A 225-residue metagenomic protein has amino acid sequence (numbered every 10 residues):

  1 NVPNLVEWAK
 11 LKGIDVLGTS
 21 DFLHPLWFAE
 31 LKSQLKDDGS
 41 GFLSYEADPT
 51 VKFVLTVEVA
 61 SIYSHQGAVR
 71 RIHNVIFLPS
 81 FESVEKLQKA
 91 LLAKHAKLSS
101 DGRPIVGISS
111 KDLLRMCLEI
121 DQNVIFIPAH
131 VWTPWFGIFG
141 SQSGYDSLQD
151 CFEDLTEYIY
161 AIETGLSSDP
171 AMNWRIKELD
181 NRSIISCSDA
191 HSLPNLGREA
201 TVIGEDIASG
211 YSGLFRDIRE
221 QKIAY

Functional and structural regions predicted by a protein language model:
N1-A9, L148-C151: Short, acidic/polar
V6-W27, I125-I127: Divalent metal-dependent hydrolysis catalytic cores, especially in the metallo-beta-lactamase
W8-A9, C117, I176-K177: Generic structural signal for hydrophobic
F22, V59, V131, L166 (+1 more regions): Active-site metal-binding loops of divalent metal-dependent hydrolases
F28-K32, F136-S143, W174-R175, P194-E205: Histidine/acidic-residue-rich catalytic or RNA/ligand-binding cores of hydrolases and nuclease-related proteins
A29-Y160: Extended substrate/RNA-proximal surfaces in nucleic-acid metabolism proteins
R103, H191-P194, I203-Y225: Flexible inter-domain linker/hinge segments
N181-R198: Short acidic/histidine-rich active-site segments
